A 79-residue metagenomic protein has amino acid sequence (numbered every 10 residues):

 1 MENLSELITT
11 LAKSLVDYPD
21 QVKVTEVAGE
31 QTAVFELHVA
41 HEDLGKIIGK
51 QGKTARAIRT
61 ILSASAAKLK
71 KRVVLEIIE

Functional and structural regions predicted by a protein language model:
M1-K46, A57-E79: RNA-contacting regions in translation and RNA-metabolism proteins, encompassing KH/S1 modules where present
